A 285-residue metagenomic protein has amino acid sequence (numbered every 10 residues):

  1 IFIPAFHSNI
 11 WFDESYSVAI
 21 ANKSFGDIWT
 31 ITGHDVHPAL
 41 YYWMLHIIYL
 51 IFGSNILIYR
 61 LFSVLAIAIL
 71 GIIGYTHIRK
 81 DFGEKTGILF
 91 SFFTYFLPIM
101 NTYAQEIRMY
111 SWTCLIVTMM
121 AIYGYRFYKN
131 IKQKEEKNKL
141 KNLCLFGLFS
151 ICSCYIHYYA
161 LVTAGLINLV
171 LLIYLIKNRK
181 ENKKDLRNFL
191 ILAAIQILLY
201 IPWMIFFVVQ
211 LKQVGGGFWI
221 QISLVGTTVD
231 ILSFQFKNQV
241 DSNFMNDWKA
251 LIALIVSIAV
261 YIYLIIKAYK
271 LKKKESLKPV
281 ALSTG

Functional and structural regions predicted by a protein language model:
I1-K132, K139-G285: Membrane-proximal helix-loop-helix interfaces that form the catalytic/acceptor-binding platform of multi-pass membrane
